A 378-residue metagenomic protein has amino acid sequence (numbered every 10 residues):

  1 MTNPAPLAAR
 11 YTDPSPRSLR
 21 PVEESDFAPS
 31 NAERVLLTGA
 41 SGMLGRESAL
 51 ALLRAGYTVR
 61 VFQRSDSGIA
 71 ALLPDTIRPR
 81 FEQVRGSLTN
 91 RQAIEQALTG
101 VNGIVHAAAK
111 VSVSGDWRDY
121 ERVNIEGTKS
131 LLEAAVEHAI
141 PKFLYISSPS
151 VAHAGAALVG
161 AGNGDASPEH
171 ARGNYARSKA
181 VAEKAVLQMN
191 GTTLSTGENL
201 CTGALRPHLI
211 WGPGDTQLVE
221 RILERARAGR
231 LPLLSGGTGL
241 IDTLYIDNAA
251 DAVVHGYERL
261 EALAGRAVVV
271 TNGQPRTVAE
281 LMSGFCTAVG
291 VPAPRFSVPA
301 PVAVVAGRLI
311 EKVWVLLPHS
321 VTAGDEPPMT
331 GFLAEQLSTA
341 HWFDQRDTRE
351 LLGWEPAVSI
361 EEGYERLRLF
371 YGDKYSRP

Functional and structural regions predicted by a protein language model:
T2-E24, R34, F343-L351, E355-P378: Amphipathic terminal alpha-helices
F27, E33-A55: N-terminal Rossmann NAD(P)H-binding glycine-rich loop of SDR-like oxidoreductase domains
E82-E126, A134, A154: NAD(P)H-binding glycine-rich loop region in Rossmannoid oxidoreductase-like domains and their noncatalytic homologs
E126, S130-Y175: Conserved Rossmann-fold NAD(P)-dependent oxidoreductase catalytic core, especially the SDR/UDP-sugar
H170-G203: Active-site Tyr-X1-5-Lys
V181-A182, D215-R221, S235-E258, G265-V269: Substrate-positioning beta->alpha
I246, S283, A306, I310-L317 (+1 more regions): Conserved C-terminal active-site "lid" loop/helix of NAD(P)H-dependent oxidoreductases that clamps the redox cofactor
G256-P328, E361, E365-R366, Y375-P378: Mid/C-terminal beta-alpha module of Rossmann-like enzyme folds, strongest in SDR-family dehydrogenases/epimerases
